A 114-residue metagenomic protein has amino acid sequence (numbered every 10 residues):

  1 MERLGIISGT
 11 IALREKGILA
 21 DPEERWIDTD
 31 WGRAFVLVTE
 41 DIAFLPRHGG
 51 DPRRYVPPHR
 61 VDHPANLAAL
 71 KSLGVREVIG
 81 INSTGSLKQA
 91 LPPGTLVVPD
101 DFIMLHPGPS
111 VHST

Functional and structural regions predicted by a protein language model:
M1-T114: Metabolite-binding pocket within alpha/beta catalytic cores that recognizes anionic/polar moieties
